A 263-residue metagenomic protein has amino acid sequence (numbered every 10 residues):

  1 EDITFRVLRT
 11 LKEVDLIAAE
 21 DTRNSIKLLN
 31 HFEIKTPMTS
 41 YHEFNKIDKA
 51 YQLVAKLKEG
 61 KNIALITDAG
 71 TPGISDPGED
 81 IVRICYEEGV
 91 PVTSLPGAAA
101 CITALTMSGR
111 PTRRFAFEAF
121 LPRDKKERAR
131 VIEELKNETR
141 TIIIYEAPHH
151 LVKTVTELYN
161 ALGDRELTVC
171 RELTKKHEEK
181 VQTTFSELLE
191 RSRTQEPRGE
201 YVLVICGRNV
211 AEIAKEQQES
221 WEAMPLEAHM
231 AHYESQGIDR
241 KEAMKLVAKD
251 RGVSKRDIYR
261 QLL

Functional and structural regions predicted by a protein language model:
E1-F44: Glycine-rich, flexible N-terminal cofactor/catalytic loop recognition
L11-I17, G89-T93, T141-I142: Short active-site oxyanion
A19, V92-G97, I144, V169: General beta-strand structural signal in soluble alpha/beta enzymes
S40-I47, L121-D124: Conserved helicase motor
E59-A64, R140-T141: Loop/turn-to-beta-strand initiation segments
P77-E79, R240: Glycine-centered tight-turn and secondary-structure capping sites
D80-E138: Class I SAM-dependent methyltransferase SAM-binding "motif I" and its flanking Rossmann-like core
T141, P148-L263: A contiguous loop/helix-start segment that scaffolds small-molecule binding in enzyme catalytic cores
